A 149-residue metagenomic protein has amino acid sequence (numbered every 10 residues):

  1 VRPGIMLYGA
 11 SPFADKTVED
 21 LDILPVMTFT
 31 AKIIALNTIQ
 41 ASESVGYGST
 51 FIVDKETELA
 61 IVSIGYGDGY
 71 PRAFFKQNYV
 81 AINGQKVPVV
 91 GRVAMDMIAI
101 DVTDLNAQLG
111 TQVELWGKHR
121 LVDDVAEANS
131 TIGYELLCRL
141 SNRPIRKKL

Functional and structural regions predicted by a protein language model:
V1-L149: Active-site anion/phosphate-binding pocket segments in diverse small-molecule metabolic enzymes
